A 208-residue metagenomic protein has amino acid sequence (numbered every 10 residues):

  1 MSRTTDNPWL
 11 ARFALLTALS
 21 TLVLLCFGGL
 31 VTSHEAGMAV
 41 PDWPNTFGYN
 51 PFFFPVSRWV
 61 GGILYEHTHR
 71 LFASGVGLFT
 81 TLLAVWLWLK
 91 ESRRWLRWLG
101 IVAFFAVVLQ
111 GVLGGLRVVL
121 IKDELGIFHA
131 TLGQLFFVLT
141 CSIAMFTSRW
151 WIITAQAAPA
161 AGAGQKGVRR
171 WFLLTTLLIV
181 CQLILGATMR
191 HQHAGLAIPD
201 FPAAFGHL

Functional and structural regions predicted by a protein language model:
M1-N7, R149-R169: Membrane-interfacial, low-structure loops and terminal tails that flank and connect transmembrane helices in multi-pass
L10-A14, R93-F104, V168-F172: Membrane-interfacial loop-to-transmembrane alpha-helix junctions, especially the N-terminal start
L10-G37, L177-R190: N-terminal signal-anchor transmembrane alpha helix
S20-F27, W98-L116, L174-Q182: Small-polar-interrupted transmembrane alpha-helices in polytopic inner-membrane proteins
V31-V40, V108-T131, M189-P199: Interfacial helix-loop-helix junctions of multi-pass membrane proteins
T32-H67, G195-L208: Extracytosolic (periplasmic/ER-lumenal) interhelical loops and adjacent juxtamembrane/interface segments of multi-pass
I63-T81, E124-L139, I184: Membrane-interface loop-to-helix entry segments
W95-Q156: Long, hydrophobic, well-ordered secondary-structure blocks that form the structural core and pocket-lining surfaces
